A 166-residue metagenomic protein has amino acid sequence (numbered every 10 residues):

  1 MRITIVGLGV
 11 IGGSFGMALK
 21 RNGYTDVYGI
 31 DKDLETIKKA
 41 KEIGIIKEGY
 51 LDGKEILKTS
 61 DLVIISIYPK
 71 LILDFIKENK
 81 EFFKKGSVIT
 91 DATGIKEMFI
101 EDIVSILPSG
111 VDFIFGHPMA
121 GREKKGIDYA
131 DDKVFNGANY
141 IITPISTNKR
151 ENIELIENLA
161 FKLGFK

Functional and structural regions predicted by a protein language model:
M1-K58: NAD(P)+-binding Rossmann beta1-loop-alpha1 motif at the extreme N-terminus of oxidoreductases
R2, D26, D112, N139 (+1 more regions): Residues at the starts of beta-strands that form the adenosine-phosphate
K32-D33, I67, A92: Short beta->alpha hinge that forms the Motif I/post-I loop of the SAM-binding pocket
E35-T36, L71, K96-F99: Conserved short alpha-helix immediately C-terminal to the canonical SAM/SAH-binding motif I of Rossmann-like
G53-F83, S87-V88: Rossmann-like NAD(P)-binding element
E78-D128: Rossmann-like NAD(P)(H) cofactor-binding subdomain of soluble oxidoreductases
V134-K166: Internal alpha-helical scaffold of NAD(P)-dependent oxidoreductase catalytic cores
